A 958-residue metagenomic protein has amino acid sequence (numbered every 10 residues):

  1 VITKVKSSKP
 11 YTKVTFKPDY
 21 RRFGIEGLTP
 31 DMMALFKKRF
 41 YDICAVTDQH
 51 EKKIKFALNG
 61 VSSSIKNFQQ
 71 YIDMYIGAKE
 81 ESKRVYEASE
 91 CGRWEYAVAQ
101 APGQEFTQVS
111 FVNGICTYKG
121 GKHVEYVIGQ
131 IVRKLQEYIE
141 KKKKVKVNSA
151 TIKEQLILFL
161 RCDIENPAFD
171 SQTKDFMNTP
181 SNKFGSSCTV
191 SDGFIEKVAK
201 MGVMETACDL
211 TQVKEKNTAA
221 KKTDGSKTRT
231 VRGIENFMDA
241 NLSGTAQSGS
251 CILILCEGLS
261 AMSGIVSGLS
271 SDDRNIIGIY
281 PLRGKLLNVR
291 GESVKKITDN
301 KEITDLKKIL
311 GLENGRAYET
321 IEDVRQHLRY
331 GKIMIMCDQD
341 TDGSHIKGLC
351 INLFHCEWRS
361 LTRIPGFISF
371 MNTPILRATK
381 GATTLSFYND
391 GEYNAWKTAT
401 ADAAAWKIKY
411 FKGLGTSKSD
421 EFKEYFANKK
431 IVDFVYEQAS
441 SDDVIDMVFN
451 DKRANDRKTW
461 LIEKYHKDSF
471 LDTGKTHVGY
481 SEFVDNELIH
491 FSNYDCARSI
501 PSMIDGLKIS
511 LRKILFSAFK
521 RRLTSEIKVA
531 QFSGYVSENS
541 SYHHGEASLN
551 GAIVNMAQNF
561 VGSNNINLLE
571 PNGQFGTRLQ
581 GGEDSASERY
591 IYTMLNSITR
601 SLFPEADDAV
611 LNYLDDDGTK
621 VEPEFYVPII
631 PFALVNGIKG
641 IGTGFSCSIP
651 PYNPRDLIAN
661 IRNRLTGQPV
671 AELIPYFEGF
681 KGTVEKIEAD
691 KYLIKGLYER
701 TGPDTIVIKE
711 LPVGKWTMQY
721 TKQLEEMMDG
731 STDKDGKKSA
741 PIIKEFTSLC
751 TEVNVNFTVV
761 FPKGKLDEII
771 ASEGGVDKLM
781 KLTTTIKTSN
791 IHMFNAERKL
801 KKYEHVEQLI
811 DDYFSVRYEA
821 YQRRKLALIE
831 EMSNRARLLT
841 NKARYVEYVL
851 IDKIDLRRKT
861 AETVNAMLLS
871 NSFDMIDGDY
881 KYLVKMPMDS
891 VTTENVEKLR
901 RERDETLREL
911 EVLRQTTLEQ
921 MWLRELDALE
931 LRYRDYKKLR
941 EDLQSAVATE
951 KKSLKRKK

Functional and structural regions predicted by a protein language model:
V1-K958: Conserved phosphate-chemistry cores used by DNA topoisomerases
